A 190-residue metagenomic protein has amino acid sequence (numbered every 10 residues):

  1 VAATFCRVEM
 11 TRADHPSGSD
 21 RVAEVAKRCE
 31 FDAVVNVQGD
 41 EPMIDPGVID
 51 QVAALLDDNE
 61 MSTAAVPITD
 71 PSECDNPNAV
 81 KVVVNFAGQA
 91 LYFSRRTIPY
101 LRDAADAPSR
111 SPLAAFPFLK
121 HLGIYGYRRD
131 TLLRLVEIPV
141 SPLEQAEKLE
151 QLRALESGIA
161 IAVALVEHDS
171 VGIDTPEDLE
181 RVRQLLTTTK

Functional and structural regions predicted by a protein language model:
V1-V37, E41-Q51: Short phosphate-binding loop-to-helix
R7-V8, Q89, A160-A162: Conserved beta-strand segments of alpha/beta enzyme cores
D14-G18, T69-D70, P99, S170-G172: A short acidic, often aromatic-flanked loop/helix-cap motif at beta-alpha or helix-coil junctions that lines enzyme
A23-K27, P77-K81, E180: Short, surface-exposed amphipathic charged segments that create phosphate/polyanion-binding patches used for binding
K27, A54-D57, T187: Residue-level signal for alpha-helix termini/capping positions
F31, D57-M61, I159: Short, high-confidence coil segments that cap the C-terminus of an alpha-helix and link into the following beta-strand
I44-S141: Conserved core of the sugar-phosphate nucleotidyltransferase
P108-K190: Conserved alpha/beta core of the MobA/IspD/sugar-nucleotide pyrophosphorylase nucleotidyltransferase superfamily
